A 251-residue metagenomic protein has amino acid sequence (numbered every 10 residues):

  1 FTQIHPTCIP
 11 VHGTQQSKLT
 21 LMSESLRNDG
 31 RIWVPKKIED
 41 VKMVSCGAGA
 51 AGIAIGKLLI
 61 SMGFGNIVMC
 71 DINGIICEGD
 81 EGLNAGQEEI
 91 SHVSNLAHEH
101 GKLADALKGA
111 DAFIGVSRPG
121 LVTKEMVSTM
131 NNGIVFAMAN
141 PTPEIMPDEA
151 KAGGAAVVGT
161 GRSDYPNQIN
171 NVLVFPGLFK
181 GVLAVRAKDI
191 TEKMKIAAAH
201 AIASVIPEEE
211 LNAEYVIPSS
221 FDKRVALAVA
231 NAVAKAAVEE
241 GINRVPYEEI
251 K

Functional and structural regions predicted by a protein language model:
F1-L26: N-terminal low-complexity segments that are often proline-rich with Ser/Thr-Pro
V11-G13, R31-D40, A139-Y247: Adenosine-phosphate binding glycine-rich loop
G13-T20, V44-A48, S163-Y165: Active-site nucleophile and cofactor-binding loops and adjacent substrate-binding regions of central metabolic enzymes
T20, G52-I53, I75-E78, G120-K124 (+2 more regions): Flexible loop/turn segments at secondary-structure boundaries
L21-R118: Glycine-rich phosphate/diphosphate-binding loop of Rossmann-like nucleotide-binding domains
V44-S45, G52-A54, V68-M69, F113-G115 (+4 more regions): Structured core elements
C77-H98, K195, A199, E209-E210 (+3 more regions): A cross-family phosphate/adenosyl-ligand binding-site feature
E88-A156, R162-D164: Rossmann-like adenosine-cofactor binding region
